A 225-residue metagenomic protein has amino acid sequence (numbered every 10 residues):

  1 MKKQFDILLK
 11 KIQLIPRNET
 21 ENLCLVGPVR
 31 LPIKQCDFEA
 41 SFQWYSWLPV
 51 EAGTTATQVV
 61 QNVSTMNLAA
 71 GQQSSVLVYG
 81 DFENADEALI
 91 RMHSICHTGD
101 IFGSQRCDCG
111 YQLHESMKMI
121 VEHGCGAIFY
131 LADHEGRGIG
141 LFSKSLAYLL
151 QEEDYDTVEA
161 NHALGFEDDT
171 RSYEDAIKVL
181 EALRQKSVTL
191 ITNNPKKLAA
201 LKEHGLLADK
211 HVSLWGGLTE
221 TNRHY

Functional and structural regions predicted by a protein language model:
M1-Y225: Catalytic domains of riboflavin
